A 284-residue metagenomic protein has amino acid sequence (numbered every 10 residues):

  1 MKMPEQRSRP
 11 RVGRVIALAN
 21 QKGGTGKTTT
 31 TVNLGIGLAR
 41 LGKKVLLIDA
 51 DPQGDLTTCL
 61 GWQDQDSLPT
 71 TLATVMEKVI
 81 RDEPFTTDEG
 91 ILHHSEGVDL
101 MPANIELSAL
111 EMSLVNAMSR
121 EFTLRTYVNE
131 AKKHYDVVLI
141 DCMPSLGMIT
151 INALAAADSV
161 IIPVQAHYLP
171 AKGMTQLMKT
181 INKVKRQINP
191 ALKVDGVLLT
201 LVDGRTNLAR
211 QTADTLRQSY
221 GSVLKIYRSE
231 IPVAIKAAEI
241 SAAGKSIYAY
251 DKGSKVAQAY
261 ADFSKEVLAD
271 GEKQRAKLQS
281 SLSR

Functional and structural regions predicted by a protein language model:
M1-R284: P-loop NTP-binding core
